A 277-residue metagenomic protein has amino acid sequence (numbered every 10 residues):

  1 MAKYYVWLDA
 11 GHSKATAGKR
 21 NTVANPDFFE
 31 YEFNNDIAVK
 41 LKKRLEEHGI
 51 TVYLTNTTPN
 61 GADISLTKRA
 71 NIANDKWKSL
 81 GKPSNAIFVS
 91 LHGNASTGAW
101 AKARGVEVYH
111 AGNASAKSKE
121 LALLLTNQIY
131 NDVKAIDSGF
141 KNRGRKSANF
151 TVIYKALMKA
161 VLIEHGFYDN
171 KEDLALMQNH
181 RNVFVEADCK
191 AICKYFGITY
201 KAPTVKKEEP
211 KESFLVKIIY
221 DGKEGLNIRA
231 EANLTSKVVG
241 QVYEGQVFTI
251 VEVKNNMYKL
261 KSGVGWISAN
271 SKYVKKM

Functional and structural regions predicted by a protein language model:
M1-K68, R104: Active-site histidine-acidic residue metal-binding/catalytic motifs, centered on HxH/HExxH-like signatures
Y4-W7, G18, S90-T97, K141-T204: Active-site-adjacent mobile loop/cap segments within catalytic or ligand-binding domains
Y5-D9, T51-N56, N85-L91, E107-H110 (+3 more regions): Structural recognition of the beta-strand scaffold that forms the well-ordered cores of secreted hydrolase catalytic
H12-A15, T57-D63, G93-A99, N113-A116 (+4 more regions): Solvent-exposed loop/turn segments at secondary-structure junctions within structured extracellular/periplasmic domains
A15-F29, N94-L124: A short, glycine/acidic-enriched catalytic loop
D36-K40, E46-E47, S115-A135, L174-T204: Long, well-ordered alpha-helical scaffolding segments within enzyme catalytic domains, especially pronounced
P203-N227, Q241-Y243, E252-K254, K275-M277: SH3-family beta-barrel domains
V239-K272: SH3/SH3-like beta-barrel superfamily modules
